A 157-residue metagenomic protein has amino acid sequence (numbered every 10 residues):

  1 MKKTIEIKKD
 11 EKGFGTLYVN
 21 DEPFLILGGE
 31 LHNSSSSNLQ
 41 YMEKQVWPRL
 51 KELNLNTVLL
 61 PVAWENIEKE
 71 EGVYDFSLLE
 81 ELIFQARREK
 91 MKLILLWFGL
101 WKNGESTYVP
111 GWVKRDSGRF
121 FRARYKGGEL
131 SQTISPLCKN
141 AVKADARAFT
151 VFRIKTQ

Functional and structural regions predicted by a protein language model:
M1-L55: N-terminal carbohydrate-binding accessory modules
K12-F14, G28, N103, S117 (+1 more regions): Feature targets compositionally biased, intrinsically disordered low-complexity regions with long contiguous runs
D21, A86, A141-D145: Short low-polarity hydrophobic stretches
I26-N38, P61-L79, R124-K155: The substrate-binding groove and active-site-proximal loops of carbohydrate-active enzymes, especially glycoside
M42-R122, R153: Aromatic-lined substrate-binding rim segments of carbohydrate-active enzymes
